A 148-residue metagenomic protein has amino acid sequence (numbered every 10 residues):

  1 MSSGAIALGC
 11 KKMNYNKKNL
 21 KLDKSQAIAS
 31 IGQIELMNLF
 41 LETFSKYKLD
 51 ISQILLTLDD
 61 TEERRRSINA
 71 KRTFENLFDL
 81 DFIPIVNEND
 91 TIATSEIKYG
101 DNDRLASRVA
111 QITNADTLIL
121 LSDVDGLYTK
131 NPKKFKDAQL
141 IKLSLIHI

Functional and structural regions predicted by a protein language model:
M1-G9, I51-Q53, I85-N87, L120-S122: Short beta-strand segments at enzyme active-site cores
S3-K24: Glycine-rich loop at the start of a catalytic domain that most often binds anionic cofactors/ligands
A5-G9, T61-E62, T91-A93, D125-T129 (+1 more regions): Short, active-site-adjacent cap segments at secondary-structure transitions
L8-C10, I31, E35, L49 (+4 more regions): Conserved active-site and cofactor/substrate-binding residues in soluble primary-metabolism enzymes
K11-K18, K133-L143: Short, flexible, mixed-charge acidic loops at enzyme active sites
K17-A93: Ligand-binding beta-strand-loop-alpha-helix segment within the catalytic cores of soluble metabolic enzymes
L80, I85-T129: Internal active-site segments that recognize and position negatively charged phosphoryl groups and nucleotide moieties
I146-I148: Conserved small/polar residues in nucleotide/adenosyl-binding loops
